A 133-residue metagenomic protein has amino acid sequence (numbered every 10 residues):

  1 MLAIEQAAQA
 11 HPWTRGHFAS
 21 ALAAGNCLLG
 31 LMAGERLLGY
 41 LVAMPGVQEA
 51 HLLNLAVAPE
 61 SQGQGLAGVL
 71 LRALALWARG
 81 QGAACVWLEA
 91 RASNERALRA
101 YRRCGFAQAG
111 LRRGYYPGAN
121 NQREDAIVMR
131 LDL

Functional and structural regions predicted by a protein language model:
L2-Q64, G68-Q81, G114, R130-L133: Acetyl-CoA-dependent GNAT
V57, R91-A92: Short amphipathic helical patch at the helix-1/turn junction of helix-turn-helix
L71, N94-A97, G114-N120: Short glycine/proline-centered loop/turn elements that form peptide/ligand docking sites
A78-E89, A100: Conserved GNAT acetyl-CoA-binding A-motif
W87-E89, A107-E124: Conserved catalytic-core motifs of GNAT/GCN5-like acyltransferases
Y101, F106, M129: Conserved active-site tyrosine of GNAT-family acetyltransferases
N121-L133: Terminal substrate-recognition subdomain of acyl/acetyltransferases
